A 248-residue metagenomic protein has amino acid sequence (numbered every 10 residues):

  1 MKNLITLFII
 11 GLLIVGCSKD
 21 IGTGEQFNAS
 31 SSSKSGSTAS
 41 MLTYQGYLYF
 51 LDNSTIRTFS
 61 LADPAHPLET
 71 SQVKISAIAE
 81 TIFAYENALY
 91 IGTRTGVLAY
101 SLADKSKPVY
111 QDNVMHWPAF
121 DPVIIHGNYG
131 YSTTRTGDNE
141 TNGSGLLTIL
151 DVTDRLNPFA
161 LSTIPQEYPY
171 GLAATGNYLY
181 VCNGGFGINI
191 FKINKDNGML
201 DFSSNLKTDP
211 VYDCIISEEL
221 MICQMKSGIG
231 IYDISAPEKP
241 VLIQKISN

Functional and structural regions predicted by a protein language model:
M1-Q26: Bacterial Sec-dependent N-terminal signal peptides
C17-N248: Feature marking well-ordered beta-strand scaffolds used for ligand recognition
